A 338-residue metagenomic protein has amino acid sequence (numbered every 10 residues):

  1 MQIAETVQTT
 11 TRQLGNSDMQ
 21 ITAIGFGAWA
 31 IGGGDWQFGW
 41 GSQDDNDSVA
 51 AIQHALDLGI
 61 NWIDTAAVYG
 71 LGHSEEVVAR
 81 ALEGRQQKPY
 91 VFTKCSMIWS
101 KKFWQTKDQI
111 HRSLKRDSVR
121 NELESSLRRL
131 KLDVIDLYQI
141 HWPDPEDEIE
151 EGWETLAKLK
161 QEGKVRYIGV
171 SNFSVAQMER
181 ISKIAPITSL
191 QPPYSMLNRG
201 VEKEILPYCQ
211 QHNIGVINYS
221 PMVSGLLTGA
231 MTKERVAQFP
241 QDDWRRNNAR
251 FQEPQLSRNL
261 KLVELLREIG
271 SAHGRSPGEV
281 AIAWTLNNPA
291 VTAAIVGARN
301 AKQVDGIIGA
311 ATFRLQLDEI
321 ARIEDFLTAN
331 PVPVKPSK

Functional and structural regions predicted by a protein language model:
M1-P89: N-terminal binding-site loop/beta-alpha segment at the start of enzyme catalytic domains that lines or forms
I3, P143-T328: Beta/alpha (TIM)-barrel catalytic core signal, keyed to glycine-rich beta->alpha loops juxtaposed to Asp/Glu that bind
N16, R80-Q87, R128-K131, K160 (+1 more regions): Acidic (Asp/Glu)-rich catalytic clusters
G39-D47, H73, V77, I110-S118 (+2 more regions): Alpha-helix N-cap and loop-to-helix initiation/capping positions
G41-A55, S113-L130, S174-R180: Short, acidic/polar
K88-S100: A short, structured active-site edge motif that brings together acidic residues
S100-S113: Surface-exposed, active-site-proximal loop segments in enzymatic domains
L127-P145: Active-site groove signature of glycoside hydrolases
